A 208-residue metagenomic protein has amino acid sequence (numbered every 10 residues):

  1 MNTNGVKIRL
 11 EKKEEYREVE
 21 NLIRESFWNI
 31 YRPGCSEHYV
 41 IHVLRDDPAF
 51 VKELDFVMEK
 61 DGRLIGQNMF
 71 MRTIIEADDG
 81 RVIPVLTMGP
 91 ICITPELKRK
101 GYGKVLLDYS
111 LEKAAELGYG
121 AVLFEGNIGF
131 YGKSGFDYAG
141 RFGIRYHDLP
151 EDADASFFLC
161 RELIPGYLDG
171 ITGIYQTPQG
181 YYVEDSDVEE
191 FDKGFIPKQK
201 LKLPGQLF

Functional and structural regions predicted by a protein language model:
V6-V19: A short beta-loop-alpha structural element at the N-terminal edge of CoA-dependent acyl/N-acetyltransferase catalytic
E20-I23, F27-M69, I74: Active-site rim helix/loop that mediates acceptor-substrate recognition in acyltransferases
E53-L54, M58, G89-C92, Y119 (+1 more regions): Internal, conserved structured core segments that host functional sites
R63, R81, T94-V105, L117 (+1 more regions): Conserved glycine-rich acetyl-CoA-binding loop
I74-T87, K98: A conserved beta-turn-beta hairpin within the catalytic core of GNAT-like acetyltransferases that forms part
M88, I93, R99-E112, F124: Conserved acetyl-CoA-binding loop-helix of GNAT-fold acetyltransferases
E116-Y119, G126-A153: Conserved active-site alpha-helix within GNAT-family acetyltransferase domains
P165-F208: Acidic/histidine-enriched, glycine/proline-rich intrinsically disordered or flexible terminal extensions
